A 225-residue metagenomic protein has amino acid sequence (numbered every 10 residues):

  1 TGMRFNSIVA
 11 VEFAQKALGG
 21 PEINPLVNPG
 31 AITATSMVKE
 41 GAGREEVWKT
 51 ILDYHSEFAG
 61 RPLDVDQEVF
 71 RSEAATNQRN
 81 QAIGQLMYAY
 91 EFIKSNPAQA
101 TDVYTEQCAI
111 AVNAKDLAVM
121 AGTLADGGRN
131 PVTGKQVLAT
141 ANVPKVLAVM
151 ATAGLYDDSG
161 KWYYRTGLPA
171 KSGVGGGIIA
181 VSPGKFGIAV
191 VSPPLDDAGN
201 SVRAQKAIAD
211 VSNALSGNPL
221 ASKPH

Functional and structural regions predicted by a protein language model:
T1, M120, I188: Active-site SXXK
T1-Q107: Active-site-adjacent helix/loop patches that line small-molecule binding or acyl-intermediate pockets
S7, Q15, A89, E106-Q107 (+5 more regions): Generic structural "secondary-structure junction" signal
L26-T33, N113-V119, N142, G184 (+1 more regions): Catalytic-loop motifs flanking and including active-site residues across diverse enzymes
T35-E40, G122-D126, N213: Short glycine/serine- and small hydrophobic-enriched flexible loop segments
G41, F58-P62, D66, Y90 (+6 more regions): Short secondary-structure junctions and interdomain/linker hinges
A74, Q85-V146, D196-S201: Penicillin-binding protein/beta-lactamase superfamily catalytic region
A125-H225: Structured C-terminal helix/loop/strand segments within mature extracytoplasmic catalytic/sensor domains
